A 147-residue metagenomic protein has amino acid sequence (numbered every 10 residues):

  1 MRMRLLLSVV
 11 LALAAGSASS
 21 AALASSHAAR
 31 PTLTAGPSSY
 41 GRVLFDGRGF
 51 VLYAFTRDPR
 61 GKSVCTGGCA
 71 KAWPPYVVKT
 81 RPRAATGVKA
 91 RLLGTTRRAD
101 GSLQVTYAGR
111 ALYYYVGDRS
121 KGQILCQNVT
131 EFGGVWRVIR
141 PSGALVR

Functional and structural regions predicted by a protein language model:
M1, S17-S19: Terminal targeting segments of Actinobacterial cell-envelope proteins
M1-S8: Bacterial N-terminal signal peptides that target proteins for export
R4, A21-R147: Compact beta-sheet-dominated domain cores in extracellular/mature segments
S8-S17: Bacterial N-terminal signal peptides
